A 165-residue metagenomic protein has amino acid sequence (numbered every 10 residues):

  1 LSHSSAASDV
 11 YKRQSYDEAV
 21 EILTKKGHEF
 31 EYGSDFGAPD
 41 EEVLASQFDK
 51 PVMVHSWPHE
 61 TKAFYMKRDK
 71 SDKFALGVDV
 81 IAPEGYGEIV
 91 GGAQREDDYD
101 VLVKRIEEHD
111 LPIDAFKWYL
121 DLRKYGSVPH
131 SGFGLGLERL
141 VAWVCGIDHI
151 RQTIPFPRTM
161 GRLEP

Functional and structural regions predicted by a protein language model:
L1-A7, Y11: Single conserved hydrophobic/aromatic residue that forms the stacking wall/gate of nucleotide- or nucleobase-binding
D9-P165: A translation/RNA-centric and nucleic-acid-associated enzymatic feature enriched in Class II aminoacyl-tRNA synthetases
